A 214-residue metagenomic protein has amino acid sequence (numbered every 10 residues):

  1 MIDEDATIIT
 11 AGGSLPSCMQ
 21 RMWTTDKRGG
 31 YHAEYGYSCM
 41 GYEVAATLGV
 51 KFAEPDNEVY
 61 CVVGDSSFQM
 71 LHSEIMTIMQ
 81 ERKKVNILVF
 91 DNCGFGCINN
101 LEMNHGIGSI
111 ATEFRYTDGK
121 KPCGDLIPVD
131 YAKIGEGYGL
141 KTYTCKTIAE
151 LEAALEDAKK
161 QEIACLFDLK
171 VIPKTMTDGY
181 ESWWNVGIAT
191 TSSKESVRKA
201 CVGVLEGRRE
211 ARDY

Functional and structural regions predicted by a protein language model:
M1-G12: Active-site pocket-lining segments that scaffold enzyme catalytic pockets across diverse folds
S14-P16: Glycine-rich phosphate-binding loops at beta-strand->alpha-helix junctions
C18, M22-Y214: Thiamine diphosphate
